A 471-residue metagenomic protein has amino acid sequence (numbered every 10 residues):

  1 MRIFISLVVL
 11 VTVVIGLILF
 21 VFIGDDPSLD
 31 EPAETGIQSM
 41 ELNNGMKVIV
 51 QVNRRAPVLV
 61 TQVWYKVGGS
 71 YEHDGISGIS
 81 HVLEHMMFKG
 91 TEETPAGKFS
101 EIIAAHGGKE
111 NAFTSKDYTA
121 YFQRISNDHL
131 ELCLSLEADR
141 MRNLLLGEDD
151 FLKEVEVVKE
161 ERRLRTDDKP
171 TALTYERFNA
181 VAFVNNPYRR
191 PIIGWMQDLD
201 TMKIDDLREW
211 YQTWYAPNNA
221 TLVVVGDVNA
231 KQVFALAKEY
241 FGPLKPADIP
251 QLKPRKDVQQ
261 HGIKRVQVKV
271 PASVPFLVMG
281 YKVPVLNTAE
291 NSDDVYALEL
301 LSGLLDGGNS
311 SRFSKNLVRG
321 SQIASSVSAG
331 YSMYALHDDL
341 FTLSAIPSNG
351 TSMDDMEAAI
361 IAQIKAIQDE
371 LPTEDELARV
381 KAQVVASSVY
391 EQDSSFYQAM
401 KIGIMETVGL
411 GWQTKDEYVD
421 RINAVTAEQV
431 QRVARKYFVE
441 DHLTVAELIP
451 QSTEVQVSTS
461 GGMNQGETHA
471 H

Functional and structural regions predicted by a protein language model:
F4-G69, E93-D128, R165-N219, P243-T288 (+8 more regions): Non-catalytic beta-strand/loop surface segments
G68-I76: Short pre-active-site segment immediately N-terminal to the catalytic Zn-binding motif
D74, E131-L134, A289-D294, S352-M356: Solvent-exposed, non-transmembrane alpha-helical starts
S77-T91: Active-site SXXK
K89-T94, M141-D149, D369-T373: Short, polar/flexible loop-turn hinges at active-site or ligand-entry regions and domain interfaces
K109, T119-Y121, D128-E131, S135-G147: Metalloprotease/metallohydrolase-associated module, dominated by Zn2+-dependent proteases
S135-D139, A235-Y240, M356-A362: Short amphipathic alpha-helices in soluble, non-transmembrane regions that often serve as interface/regulatory elements
V155, R208-Y240, H442: Non-catalytic, conformational "gating/processing" segments within enzyme and secreted inhibitor domains
